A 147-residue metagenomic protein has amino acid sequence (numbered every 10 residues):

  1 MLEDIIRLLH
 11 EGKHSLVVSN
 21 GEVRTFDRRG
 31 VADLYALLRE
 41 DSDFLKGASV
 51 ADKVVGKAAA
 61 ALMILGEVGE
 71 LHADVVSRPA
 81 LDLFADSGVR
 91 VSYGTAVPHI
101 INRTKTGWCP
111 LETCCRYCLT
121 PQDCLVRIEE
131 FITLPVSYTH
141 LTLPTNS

Functional and structural regions predicted by a protein language model:
L2-A73: Conserved mixed alpha/beta catalytic, RNA-binding, or beta-rich assembly cores of soluble enzyme, regulatory
L37-D41, K53, A58, I100-R103 (+2 more regions): Surface-exposed loop/turn and secondary-structure junction residues enriched for glycine/proline
A61, L81-D82: Alpha-helical segments flanking ligand/cofactor-binding loops in enzyme cores
V75-R78: Short, polar loop motifs at secondary-structure junctions
D82, D86-V89, Y93-P135: C-terminal binding/interaction regions
R90, T145-N146: A very general structural signal that marks isolated residues within well-ordered alpha-helical segments
T139-T145: Conserved small/polar residues in nucleotide/adenosyl-binding loops
